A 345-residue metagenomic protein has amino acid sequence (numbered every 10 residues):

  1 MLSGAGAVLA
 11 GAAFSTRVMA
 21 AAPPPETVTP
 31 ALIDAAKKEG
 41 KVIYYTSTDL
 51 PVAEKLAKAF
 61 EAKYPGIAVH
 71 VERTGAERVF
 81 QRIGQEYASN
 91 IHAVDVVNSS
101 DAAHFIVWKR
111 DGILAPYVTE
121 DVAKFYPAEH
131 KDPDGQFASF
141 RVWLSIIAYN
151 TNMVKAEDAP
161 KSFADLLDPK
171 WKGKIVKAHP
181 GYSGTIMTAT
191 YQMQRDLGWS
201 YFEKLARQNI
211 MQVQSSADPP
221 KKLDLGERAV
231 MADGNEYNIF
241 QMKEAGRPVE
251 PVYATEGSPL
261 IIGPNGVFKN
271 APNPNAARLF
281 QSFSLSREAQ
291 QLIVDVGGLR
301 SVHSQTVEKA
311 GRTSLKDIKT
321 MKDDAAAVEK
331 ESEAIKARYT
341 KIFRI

Functional and structural regions predicted by a protein language model:
L2-A21: N-terminal export signals
P23-I43, A62, D168-K170: Immediate post-signal peptide segment of exported/extracytoplasmic ligand-binding proteins
Y45-A57, V69-Y87, H92-P220, D224-E227: Extracytoplasmic ligand-binding site segments that recognize negatively charged/polar headgroups
A103-V107, A229-P248: A ligand-binding cleft/hinge motif common to bilobed small-molecule-binding domains
V142-W143, E203-A206, Q212-V213, A245-A271 (+1 more regions): Periplasmic-binding protein-like
A148-M153, Y191, I261-N273, L292-I293: A bilobed periplasmic-binding-protein/Venus flytrap-type ligand-binding module shared by bacterial periplasmic
W171-G181, F283-E308: Periplasmic-binding protein-like
A289, E308-I345: Extracellular/periplasmic bilobal clamshell ligand-binding domains
